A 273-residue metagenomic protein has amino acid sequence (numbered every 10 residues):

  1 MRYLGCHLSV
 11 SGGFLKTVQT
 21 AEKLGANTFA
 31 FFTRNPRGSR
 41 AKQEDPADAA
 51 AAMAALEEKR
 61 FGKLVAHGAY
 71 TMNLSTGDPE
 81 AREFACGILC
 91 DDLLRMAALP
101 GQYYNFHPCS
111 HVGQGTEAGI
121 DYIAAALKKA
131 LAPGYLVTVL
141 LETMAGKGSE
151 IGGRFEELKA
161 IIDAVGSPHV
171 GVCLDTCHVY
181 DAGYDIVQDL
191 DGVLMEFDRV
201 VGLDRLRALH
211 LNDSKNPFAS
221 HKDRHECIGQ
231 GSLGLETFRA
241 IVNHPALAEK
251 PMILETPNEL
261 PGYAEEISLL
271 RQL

Functional and structural regions predicted by a protein language model:
M1-G68, M72-L94: N-terminal pre-domain/capping segments
H7-S11, R34-P36, A69-T71, C109-H111 (+4 more regions): Active-site beta-loop-alpha junctions enriched in small/polar residues
Q19-G25, D45-V65, C90-P100, K128-Y135 (+3 more regions): Acidic (Asp/Glu)-rich catalytic clusters
A21, H67, A85, M96 (+5 more regions): Conserved, mostly hydrophobic/aromatic
F29, A124-E226: Acidic/histidine-rich catalytic cores of soluble enzymes
D45-A50, R82, C86-L89, I120-A124 (+3 more regions): Charged helix-capping and loop-helix junction motifs
E58, L74-G171: Active-site acidic/histidine proton-transfer and metal-coordination neighborhood in alpha/beta enzyme cores
L260-L273: C-terminal helical cap(s) of enzyme catalytic domains, especially alpha/beta-barrels
